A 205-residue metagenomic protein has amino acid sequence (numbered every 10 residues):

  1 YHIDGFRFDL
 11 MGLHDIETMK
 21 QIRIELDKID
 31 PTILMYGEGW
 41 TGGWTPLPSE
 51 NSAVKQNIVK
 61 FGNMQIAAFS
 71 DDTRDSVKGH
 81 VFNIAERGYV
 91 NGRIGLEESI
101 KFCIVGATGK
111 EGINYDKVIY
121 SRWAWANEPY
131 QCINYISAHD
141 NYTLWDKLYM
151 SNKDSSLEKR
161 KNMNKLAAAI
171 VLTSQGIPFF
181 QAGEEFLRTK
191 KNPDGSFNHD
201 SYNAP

Functional and structural regions predicted by a protein language model:
Y1-H14: Active-site groove signature of glycoside hydrolases
H14-T18, R160-M163: Short, glycine/acidic-rich beta->alpha junctions
T18-I29: Alpha-helical structural signal in soluble globular domains
R23, T32-L187, K191-P193, F197-N198: Conserved alpha/beta catalytic core and glycan-binding cleft of carbohydrate-active enzymes
S201-P205: Short, intrinsically disordered, charge-balanced linker/junction segments flanking boundaries in proteins
